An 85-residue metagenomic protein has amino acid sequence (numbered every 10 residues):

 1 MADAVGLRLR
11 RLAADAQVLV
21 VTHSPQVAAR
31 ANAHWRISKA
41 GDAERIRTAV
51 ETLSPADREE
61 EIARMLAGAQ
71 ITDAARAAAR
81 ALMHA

Functional and structural regions predicted by a protein language model:
M1-A85: C-terminal lobe/lid and adjacent interdomain/linker elements of RecA-like ASCE P-loop ATPase modules
